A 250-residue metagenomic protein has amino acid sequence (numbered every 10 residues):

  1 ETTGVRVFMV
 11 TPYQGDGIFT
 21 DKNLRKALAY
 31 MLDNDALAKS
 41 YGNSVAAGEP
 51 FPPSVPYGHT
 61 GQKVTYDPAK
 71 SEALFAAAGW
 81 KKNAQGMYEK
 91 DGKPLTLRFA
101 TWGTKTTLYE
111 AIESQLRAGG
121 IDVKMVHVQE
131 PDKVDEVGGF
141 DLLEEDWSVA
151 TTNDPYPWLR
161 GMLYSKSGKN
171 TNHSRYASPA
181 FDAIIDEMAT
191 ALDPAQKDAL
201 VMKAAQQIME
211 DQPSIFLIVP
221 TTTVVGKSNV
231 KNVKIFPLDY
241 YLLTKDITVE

Functional and structural regions predicted by a protein language model:
E1-T2, F8-T11, Y30-M31, K39-S40 (+5 more regions): Structural recognition of the beta-strand scaffold that forms the well-ordered cores of secreted hydrolase catalytic
E1-T2, T11-D21, P56-A73, W80-L95 (+3 more regions): Short, solvent-exposed loop/beta-turn-alpha elements that line the ligand-binding surface or hinge of extracytoplasmic
R6-F8, L95, G119, P213: Envelope-exposed proteins and targeting segments
G15-K39, F181-D198: Extended ligand-binding regions for polar small-molecule ligands
T20-S114, K203: Append "and occasionally in soluble cytosolic enzymes with long acidic Gly/Pro-rich linkers
A78-T101, E145-D146, A191-K227: Bilobed periplasmic-binding protein-like "clamshell/Venus-flytrap" ligand-binding domains
R117-Y164, V201: Periplasmic binding protein-like
